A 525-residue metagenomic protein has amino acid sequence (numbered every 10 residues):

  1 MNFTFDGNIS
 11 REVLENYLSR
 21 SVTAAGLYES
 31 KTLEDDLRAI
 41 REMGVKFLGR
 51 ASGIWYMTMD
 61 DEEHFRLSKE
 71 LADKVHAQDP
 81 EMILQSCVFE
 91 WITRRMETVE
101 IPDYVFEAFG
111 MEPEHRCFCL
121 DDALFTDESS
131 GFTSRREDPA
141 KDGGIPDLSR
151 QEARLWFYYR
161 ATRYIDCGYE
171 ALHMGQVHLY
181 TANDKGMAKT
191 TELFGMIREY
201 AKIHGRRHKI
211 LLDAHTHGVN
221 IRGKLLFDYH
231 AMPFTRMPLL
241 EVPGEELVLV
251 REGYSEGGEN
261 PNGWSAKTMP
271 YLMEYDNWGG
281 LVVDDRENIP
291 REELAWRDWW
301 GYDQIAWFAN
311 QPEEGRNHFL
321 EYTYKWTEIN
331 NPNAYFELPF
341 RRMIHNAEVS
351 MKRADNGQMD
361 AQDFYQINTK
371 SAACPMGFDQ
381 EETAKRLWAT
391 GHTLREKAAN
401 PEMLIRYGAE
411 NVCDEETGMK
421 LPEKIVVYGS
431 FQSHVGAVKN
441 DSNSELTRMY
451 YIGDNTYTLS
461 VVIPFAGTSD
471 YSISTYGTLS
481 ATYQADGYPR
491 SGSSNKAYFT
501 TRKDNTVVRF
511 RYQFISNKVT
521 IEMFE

Functional and structural regions predicted by a protein language model:
M1-E415: Glycan-processing catalytic domains of CAZymes
E90, I463-F465, F514: Non-catalytic surface loops within mature trypsin-like serine protease
G223, G418, N455, G487 (+2 more regions): Intrinsic-disorder/low-complexity loop/linker signature
G418-A466, Y476-Y498: Aromatic-rich carbohydrate-binding modules that target alpha-glucans
G467-S469, T506: Exposed beta-strand face motif in extracellular beta-rich ectodomains
S472-S474: Extracellular recognition modules
T501-E525: Compositionally biased low-complexity segments at domain edges in trafficked proteins and select soluble regulators
